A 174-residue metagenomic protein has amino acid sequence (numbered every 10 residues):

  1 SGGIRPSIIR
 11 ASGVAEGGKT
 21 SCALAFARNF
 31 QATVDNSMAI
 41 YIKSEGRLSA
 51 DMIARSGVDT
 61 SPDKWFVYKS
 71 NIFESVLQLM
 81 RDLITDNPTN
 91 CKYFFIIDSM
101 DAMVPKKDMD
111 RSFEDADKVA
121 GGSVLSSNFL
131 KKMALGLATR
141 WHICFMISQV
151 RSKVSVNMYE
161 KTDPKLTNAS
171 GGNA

Functional and structural regions predicted by a protein language model:
S1-P62, M80-T85: The Walker A/P-loop phosphate-binding site
I9, M38-I40, Y93-F95, I143-F145: Structural motif
T33-V34, S56-W65, R111-V119, K161-G171: A short alpha->loop->secondary-structure connector
K43-E45, S99-M100, M146-S152: A short beta-strand-to-loop transition that corresponds to the Sensor-1 phosphate-sensing loop of AAA+ P-loop ATPases
L48, M103-V104, K153-V154: Catalytic P-loop NTPase motifs of RecA-like helicase/translocase cores
I53-A54, K107-D110, V156-Y159: Short acidic, glycine/serine/threonine-rich loops at helix termini
S70-H142: Phosphate-binding/switch loop-helix module in NTP-utilizing enzymes
V119-A174: Phosphate-binding/switch region of NTP-binding enzymes
